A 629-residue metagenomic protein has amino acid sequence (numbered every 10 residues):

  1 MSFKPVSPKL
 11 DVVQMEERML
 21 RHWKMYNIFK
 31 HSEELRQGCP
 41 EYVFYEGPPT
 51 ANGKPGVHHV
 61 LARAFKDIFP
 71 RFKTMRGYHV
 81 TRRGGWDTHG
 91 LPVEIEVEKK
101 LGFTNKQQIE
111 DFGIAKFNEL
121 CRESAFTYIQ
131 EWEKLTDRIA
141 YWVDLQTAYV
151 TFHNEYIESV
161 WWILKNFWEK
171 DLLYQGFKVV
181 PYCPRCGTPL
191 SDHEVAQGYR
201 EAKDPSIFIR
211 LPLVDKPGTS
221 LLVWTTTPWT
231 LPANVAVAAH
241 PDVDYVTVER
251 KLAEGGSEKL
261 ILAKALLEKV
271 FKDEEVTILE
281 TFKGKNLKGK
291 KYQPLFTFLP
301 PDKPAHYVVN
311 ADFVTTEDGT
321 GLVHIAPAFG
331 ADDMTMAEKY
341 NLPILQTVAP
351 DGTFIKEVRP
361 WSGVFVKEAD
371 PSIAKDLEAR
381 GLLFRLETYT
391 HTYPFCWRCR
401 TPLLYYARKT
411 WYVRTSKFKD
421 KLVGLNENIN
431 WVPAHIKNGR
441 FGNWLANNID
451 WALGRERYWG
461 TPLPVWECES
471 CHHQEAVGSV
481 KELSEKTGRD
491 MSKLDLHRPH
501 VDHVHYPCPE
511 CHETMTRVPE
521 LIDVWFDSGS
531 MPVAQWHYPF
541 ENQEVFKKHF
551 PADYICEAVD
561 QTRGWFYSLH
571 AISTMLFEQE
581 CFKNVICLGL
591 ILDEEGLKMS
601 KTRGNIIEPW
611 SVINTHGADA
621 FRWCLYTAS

Functional and structural regions predicted by a protein language model:
M1-K251, G255-S257, A326-A331, M336-K339 (+8 more regions): N-terminal, positively charged nucleic-acid-binding surface of large information/translation enzymes
I28-H31, D273-T281, K291-P294, L382-T388 (+1 more regions): Short secondary-structure junctions
T50-G84, I95, K99-T104, K178-C186 (+11 more regions): Conserved active-site neighborhood of enzyme catalytic/cofactor-binding cores
H79, A233-V235, V243-D351, E378 (+1 more regions): Catalytic alpha/beta core of large soluble enzyme barrels
L145-Y149, V432-K437: Short, solvent-exposed helix-loop connector elements
G176, L260-L262, E357, Y405 (+3 more regions): Short capping micro-motif at the N-terminus of alpha-helices
G284-G289, P360-D370: A glycine-biased structural micro-motif
E378-C399, D502-E520: Short acidic, Pro/Gly- and aromatic-enriched capping/linker segments at domain boundaries
